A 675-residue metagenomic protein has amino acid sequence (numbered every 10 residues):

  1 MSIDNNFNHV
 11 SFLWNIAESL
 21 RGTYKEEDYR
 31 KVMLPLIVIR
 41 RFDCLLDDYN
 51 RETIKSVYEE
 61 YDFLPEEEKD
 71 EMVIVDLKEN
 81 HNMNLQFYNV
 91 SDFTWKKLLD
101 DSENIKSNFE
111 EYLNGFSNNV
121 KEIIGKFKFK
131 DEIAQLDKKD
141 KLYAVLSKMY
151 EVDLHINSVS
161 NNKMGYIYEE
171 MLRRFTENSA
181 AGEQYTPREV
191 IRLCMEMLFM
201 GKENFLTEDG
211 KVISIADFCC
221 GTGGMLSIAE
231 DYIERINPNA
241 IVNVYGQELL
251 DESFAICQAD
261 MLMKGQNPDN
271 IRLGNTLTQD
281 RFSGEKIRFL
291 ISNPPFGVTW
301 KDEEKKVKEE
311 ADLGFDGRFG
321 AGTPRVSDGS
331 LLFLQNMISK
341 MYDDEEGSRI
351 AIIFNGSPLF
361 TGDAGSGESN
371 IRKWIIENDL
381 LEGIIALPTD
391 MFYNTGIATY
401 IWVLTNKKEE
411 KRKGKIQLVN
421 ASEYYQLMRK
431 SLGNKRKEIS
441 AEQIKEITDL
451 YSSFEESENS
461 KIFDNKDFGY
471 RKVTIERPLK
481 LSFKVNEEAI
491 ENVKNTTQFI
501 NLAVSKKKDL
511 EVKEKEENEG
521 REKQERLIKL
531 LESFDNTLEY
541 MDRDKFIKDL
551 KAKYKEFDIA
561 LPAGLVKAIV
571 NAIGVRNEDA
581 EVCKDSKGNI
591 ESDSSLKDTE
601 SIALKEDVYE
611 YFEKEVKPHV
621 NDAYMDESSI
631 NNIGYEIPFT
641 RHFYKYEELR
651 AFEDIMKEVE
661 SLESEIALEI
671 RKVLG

Functional and structural regions predicted by a protein language model:
M1-E203, N270-T278, A386-T389, K413-N420 (+1 more regions): Non-catalytic, mostly N-terminal accessory regions of nucleic-acid modification and defense proteins
S19, K25-R41, Q258, I271 (+2 more regions): Conserved Class I SAM-dependent methyltransferase catalytic core
I39, C44, D251, T278 (+5 more regions): Conserved nucleotide-binding/hydrolysis micro-motifs of P-loop NTPases
L46, I233, N237, M341: Active-site catalytic pocket residues across diverse enzymes, especially alpha/beta-hydrolases
E183-S292, F296-E309, L331, N355-S357 (+5 more regions): Conserved S-adenosyl-L-methionine
K286-I287, D328-S330, E345-N355, L381-E382 (+8 more regions): Active-site lining segments that contact anionic ligands and/or coordinate catalytic metals
F296-T299, E309-S327: Conserved catalytic motifs of ABC-family nucleotide-binding domains
Y393-E491: Flexible, glycine-/basic-rich loop-and-beta segments that form/coincide with the SAM-dependent methyltransferase
